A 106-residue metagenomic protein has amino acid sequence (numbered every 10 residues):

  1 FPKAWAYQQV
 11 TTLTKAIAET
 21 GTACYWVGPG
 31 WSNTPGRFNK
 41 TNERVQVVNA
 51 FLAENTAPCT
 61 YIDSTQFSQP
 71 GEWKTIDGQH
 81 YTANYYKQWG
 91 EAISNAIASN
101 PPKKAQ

Functional and structural regions predicted by a protein language model:
F1-K103: Alpha-helical cap/lid subdomain in secreted, periplasmic, or secretory-pathway luminal O-acyl-processing enzymes
